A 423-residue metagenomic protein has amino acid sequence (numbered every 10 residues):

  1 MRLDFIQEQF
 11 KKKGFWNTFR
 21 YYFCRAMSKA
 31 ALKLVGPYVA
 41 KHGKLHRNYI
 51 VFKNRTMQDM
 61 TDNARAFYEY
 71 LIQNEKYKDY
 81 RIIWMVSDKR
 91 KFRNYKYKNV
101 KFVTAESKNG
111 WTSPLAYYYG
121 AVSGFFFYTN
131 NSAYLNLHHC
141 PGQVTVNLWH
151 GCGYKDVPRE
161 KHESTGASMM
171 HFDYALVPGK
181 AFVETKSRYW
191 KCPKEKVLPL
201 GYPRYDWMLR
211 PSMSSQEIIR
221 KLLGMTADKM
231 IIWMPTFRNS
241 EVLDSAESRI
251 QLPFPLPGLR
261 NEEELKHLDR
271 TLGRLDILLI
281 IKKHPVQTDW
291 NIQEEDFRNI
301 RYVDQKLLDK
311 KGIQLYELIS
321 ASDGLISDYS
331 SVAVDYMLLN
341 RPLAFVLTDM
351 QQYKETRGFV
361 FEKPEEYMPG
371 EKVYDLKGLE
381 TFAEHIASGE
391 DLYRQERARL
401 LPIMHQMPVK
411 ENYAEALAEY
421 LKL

Functional and structural regions predicted by a protein language model:
M1-E8, F15, A246, E371 (+1 more regions): C-terminal amphipathic helix plus adjacent low-complexity, charged tail appended to glycosyltransferase catalytic
K11-G36, C152-P158, H162, S168-L256 (+2 more regions): A nucleotide-sugar donor-handling region in carbohydrate enzymes
L32-M57: Nucleotide-activated donor-dependent transferases that construct or modify glycoconjugates
N48-R210: Active-site and donor-binding regions of nucleotide-sugar-utilizing enzymes
R81-N99, M234, R238, L265-L308: Catalytic donor nucleotide-activated moiety binding site of glycosyltransferases and closely related
A105-S123, V286-V334: Donor nucleotide-activated moiety binding/catalytic core segment of transferases that use nucleotide-activated donors
F125-C152, K310-R357: A donor-sugar binding/catalytic signature common to diverse glycosyltransferases and related nucleotide-sugar
D296-R298, S331-M404: Catalytic binding pocket for nucleotide-activated donors in carbohydrate/polymer assembly enzymes
